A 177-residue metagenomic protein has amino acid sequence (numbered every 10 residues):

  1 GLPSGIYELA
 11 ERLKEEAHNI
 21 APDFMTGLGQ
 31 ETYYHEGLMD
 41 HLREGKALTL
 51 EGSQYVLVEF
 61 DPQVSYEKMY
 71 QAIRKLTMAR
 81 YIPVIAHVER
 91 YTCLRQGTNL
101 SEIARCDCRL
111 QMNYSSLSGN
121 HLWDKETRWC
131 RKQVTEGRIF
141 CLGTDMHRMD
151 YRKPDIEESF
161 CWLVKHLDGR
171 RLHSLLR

Functional and structural regions predicted by a protein language model:
L2-Q111: Extended substrate/RNA-proximal surfaces in nucleic-acid metabolism proteins
Y33-H35, R90-L94, L117-N120, H147-R152: Active-site environment of divalent metal-dependent phosphoester hydrolases
G45, V134-G137: Short glycine-centered helix-capping/turn motifs at secondary-structure transition points
W123: Surface-exposed, charge/polar-rich loops and edge strands
E126: Extended glycan-interaction surfaces of carbohydrate-active proteins
R138-P154: Short acidic/histidine-rich active-site segments
I156, F160-R177: Mid-to-C-terminal alpha-helical segments outside catalytic/metal-binding sites
